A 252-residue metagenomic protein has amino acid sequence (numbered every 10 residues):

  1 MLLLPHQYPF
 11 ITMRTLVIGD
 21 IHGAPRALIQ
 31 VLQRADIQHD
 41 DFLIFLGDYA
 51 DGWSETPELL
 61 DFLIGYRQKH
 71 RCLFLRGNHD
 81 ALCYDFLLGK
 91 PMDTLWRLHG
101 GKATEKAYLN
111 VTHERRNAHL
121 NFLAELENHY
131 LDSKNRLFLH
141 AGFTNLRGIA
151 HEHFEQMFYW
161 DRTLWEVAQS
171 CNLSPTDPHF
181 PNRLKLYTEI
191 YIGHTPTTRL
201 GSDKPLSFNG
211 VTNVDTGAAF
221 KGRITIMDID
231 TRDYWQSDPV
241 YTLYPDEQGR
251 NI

Functional and structural regions predicted by a protein language model:
M1-F62: N-terminal active-site segment of His-dependent metallophosphoesterases
L2-I11, Q33-D36, G65-R67, Y130-D132 (+2 more regions): A short acidic-Thr-Gly-centered motif at the start of a beta-strand
R14-H22, R136-G142, T212-V214: Active-site-proximal beta-strand elements of phosphoester/diester hydrolases
D20, L43, D48, G77-N78 (+6 more regions): Divalent metal-coordination and catalytic microenvironments
H22-A27, D51-S54, D80-Y84, L131 (+4 more regions): Active-site environment of divalent metal-dependent phosphoester hydrolases
G52-D132, Y159-N172: Active-site neighborhood of divalent metal-dependent phosphoester bond hydrolases
R115-L139, T144, I149-R199: His/acidic metal-ligating clusters that form di-metal
S174-T242: Conserved beta-sheet core of the metallophosphoesterase superfamily
